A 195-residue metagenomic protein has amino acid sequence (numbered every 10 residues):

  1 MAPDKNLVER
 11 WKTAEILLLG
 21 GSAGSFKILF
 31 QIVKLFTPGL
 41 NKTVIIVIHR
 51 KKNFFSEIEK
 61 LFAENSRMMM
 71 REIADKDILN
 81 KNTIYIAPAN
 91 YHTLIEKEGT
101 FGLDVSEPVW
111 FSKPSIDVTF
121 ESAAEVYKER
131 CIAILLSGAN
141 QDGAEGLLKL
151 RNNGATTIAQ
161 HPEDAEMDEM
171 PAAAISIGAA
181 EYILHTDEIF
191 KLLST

Functional and structural regions predicted by a protein language model:
M1-T195: Conserved acid/base catalytic micro-environments in cytosolic active-site loops
